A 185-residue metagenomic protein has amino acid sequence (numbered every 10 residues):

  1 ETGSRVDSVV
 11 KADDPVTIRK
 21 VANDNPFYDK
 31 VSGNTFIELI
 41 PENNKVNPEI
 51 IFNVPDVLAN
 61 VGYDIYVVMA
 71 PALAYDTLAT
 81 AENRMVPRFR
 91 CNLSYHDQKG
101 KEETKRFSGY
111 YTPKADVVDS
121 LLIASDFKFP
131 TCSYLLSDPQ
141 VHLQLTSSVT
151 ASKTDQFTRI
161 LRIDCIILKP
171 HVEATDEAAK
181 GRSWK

Functional and structural regions predicted by a protein language model:
E1-K185: Extracytoplasmic
